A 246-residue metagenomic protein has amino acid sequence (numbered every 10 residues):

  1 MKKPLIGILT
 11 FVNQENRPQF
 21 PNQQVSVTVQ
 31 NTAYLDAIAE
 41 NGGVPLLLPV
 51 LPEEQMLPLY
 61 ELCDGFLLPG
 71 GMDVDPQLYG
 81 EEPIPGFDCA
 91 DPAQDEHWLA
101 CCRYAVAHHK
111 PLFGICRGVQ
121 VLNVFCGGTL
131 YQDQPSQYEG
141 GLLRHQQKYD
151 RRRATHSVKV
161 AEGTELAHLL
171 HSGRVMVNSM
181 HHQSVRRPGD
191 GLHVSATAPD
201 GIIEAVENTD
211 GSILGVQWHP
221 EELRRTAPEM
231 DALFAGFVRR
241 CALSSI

Functional and structural regions predicted by a protein language model:
M1-F113, V124-F125, Y131, P135-L170 (+6 more regions): N-terminal beta1-alpha1 cap of cysteine-dependent amidohydrolase-like domains
C116: Conserved G/P- and acidic residue-centered "switch" motifs that form tight phosphate/ATP-binding loops in soluble
V119-V121: Hydrophobic, aromatic-enriched interface-forming segments
